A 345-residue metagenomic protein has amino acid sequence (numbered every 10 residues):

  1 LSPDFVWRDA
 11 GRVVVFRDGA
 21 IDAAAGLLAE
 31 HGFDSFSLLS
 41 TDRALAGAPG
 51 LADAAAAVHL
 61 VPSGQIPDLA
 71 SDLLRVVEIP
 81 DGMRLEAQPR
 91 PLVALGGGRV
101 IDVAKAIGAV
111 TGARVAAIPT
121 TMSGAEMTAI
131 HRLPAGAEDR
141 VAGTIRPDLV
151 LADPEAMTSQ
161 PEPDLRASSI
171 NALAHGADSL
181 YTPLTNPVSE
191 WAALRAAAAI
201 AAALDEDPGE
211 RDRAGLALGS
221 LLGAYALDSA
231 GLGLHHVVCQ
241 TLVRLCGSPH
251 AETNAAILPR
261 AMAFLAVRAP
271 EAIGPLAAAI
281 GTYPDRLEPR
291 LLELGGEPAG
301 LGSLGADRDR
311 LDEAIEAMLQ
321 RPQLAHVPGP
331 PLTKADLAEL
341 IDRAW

Functional and structural regions predicted by a protein language model:
L1-P91: ATP/NTP phosphate-donor binding region
V6-R8, E30-H31, R84-A87, G108 (+5 more regions): Solvent-exposed alpha-helices and their adjacent loops that cap or buttress functional pockets in soluble metabolic
W7, S37, I280-W345: C-terminal charged capping/lid subdomain of soluble metabolic enzymes
I21-A24, A44-A48, R99-A106, G124-T128 (+1 more regions): Short glycine/serine/threonine-rich phosphate/pyrophosphate-binding segments that cradle anionic phosphate groups
D81-M122, V238: A short, small-residue-rich loop immediately preceding and capping a beta-strand
A106-V188, R195-A196, A272-P275: A glycine/threonine-rich phosphate-anchoring loop and its flanking beta-alpha core in nucleotide/phosphate-binding
T182-P289: Active-site segments that bind and position negatively charged phosphate/pyrophosphate groups
